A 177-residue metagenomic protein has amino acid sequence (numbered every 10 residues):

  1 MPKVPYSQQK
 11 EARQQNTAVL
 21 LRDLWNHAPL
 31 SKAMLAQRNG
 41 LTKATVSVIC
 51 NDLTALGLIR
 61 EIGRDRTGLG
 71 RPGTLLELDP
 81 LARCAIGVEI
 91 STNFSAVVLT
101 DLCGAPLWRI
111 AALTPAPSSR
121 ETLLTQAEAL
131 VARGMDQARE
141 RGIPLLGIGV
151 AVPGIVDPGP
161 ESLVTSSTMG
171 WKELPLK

Functional and structural regions predicted by a protein language model:
M1-R38: Extreme N-terminal segment that seeds HTH/winged-HTH DNA-binding domains in transcriptional regulators
A28, G57-L58, G154: Glycine-centered, phosphate/nucleic-acid-interacting loop/turn motifs that mediate DNA/RNA or nucleotide
M34, T54-G70: Beta-hairpin "wing" of winged helix-turn-helix
T42-A44, I49: Short coil turns linking two alpha-helices in DNA-binding domains
C50-N51, P158: Short, hydrophobic-biased segments on the C-terminal half of alpha helices that form "recognition helices"
G70-R109: Gly/Thr-rich phosphate-binding beta-strand-loop-beta motif of the actin/hexokinase/Hsp70
P106-I148, G154-K177: Glycine-rich phosphate-binding loop and adjoining helix at the ATP-binding site of ATP-dependent phosphoryl-transfer
